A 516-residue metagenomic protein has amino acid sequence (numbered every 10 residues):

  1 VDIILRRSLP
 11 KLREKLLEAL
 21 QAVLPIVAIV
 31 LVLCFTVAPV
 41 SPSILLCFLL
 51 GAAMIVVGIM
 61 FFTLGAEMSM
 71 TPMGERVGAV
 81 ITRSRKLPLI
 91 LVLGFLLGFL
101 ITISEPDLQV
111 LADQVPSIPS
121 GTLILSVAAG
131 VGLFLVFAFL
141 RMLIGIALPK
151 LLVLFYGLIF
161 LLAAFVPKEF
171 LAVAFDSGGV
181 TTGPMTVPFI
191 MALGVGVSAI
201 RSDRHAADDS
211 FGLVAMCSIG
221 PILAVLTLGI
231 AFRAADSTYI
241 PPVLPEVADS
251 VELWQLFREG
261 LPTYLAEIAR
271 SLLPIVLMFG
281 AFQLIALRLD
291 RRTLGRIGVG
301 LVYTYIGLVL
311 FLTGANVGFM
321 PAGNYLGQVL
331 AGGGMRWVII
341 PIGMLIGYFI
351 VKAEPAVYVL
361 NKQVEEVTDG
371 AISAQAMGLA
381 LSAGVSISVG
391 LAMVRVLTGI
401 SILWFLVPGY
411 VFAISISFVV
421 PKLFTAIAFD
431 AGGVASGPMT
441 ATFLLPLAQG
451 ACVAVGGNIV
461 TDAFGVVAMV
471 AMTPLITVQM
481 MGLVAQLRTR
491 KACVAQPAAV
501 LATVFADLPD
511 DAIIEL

Functional and structural regions predicted by a protein language model:
V1-A19, V23, G74-P88, S202-L213 (+6 more regions): Intrinsically disordered, low-complexity non-transmembrane regions of multi-pass membrane transporters
D2, A138-V153, K168-E169, R201-V247 (+2 more regions): Juxtamembrane and boundary regions of transmembrane helices in multi-pass small-molecule transporters and channels
R13-A19, V40-L50, T82, V115-I124 (+7 more regions): Interfacial loop-to-helix junctions that mark the boundaries of transmembrane helices in multi-pass membrane
E14-A22, L46-A52, V80-P88, L148-V153 (+3 more regions): Alpha-helical transmembrane segments and their helix-start/interface "positive-inside/aromatic belt" motifs in integral
L24-V37, G51-F61, L93-L100, G130-R141 (+10 more regions): Hydrophobic core segments of alpha-helical transmembrane domains in multi-pass membrane transport and ion-translocation
V32-L46, A66-G74, L100-V115, F134-I146 (+11 more regions): Transmembrane helix-loop junctions in multi-pass membrane proteins
C47-L49, V243-A356: Transmembrane helical segments that form the transport core of multi-pass membrane transport proteins
G78-A79, L87-L158, W337-S417: Helix-loop-helix junctions within the multi-pass membrane cores of secondary transporters/permeases
